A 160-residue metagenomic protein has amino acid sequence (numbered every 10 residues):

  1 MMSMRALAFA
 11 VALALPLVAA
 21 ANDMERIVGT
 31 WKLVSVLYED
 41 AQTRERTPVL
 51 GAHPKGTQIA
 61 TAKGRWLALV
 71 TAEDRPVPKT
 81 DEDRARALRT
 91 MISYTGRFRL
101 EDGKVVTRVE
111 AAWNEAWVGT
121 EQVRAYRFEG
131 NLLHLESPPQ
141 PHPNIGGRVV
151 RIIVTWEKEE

Functional and structural regions predicted by a protein language model:
M1-M4: N-terminal secretory signal peptides that target proteins for export/translocation
A6-P16: Bacterial N-terminal signal peptides
A19-S93, L100-E160: Lipid interaction determinants
